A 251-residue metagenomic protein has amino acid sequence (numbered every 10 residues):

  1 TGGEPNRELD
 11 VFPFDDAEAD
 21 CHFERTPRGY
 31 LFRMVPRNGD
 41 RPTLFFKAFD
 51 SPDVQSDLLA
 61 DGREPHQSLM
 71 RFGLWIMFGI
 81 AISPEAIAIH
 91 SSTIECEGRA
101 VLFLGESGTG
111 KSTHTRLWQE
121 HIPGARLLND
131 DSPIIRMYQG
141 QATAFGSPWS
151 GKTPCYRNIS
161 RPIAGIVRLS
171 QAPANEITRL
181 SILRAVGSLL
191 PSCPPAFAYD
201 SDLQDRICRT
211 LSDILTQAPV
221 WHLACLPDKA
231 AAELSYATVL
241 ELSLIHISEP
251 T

Functional and structural regions predicted by a protein language model:
T1-S107, L117-R126, P133-L244, S248: A noncatalytic interaction/capping subdomain that flanks phosphate/NTP-handling catalytic cores
K111: Conserved lysine of the Walker
H114: Hydrophobic positions on the alpha1 helix immediately C-terminal to the Walker A/P-loop
